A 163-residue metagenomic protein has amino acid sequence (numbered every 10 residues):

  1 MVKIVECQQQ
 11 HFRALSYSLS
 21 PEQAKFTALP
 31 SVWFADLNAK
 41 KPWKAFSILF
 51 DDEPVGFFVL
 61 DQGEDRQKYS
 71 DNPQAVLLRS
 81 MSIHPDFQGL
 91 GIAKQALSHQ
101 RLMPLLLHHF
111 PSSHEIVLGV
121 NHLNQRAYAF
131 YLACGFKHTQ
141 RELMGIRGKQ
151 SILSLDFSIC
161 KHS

Functional and structural regions predicted by a protein language model:
V2, E6-S80, H84-D86, L97-H99 (+1 more regions): Acetyl-CoA-dependent GNAT
H84-D86, L90, H122-L123: Active-site acidic-Proline motif in GNAT/NAT acetyltransferases
K94, P104, H122-Q140: Conserved active-site alpha-helix within GNAT-family acetyltransferase domains
S112-Y128, M144-K149: Conserved beta-strand-loop-alpha-helix junction that forms the acyl-donor binding cleft
E142-S163: Terminal substrate-recognition subdomain of acyl/acetyltransferases
